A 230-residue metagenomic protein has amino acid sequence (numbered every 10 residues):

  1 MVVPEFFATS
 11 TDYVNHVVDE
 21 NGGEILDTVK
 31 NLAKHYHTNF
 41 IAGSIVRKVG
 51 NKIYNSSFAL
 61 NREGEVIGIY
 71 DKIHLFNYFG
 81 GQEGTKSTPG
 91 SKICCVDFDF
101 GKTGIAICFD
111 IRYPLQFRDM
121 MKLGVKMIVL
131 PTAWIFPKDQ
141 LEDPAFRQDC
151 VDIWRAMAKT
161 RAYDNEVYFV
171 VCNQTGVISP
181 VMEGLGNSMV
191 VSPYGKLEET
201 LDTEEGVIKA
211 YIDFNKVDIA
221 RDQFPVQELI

Functional and structural regions predicted by a protein language model:
M1-V18, P131-A133: Short, conserved active-site loops that position catalytic residues or coordinate cofactors/metal ions across diverse
V2, F40-A42, T103-I105: Hydrophobic faces of well-ordered beta-strands that scaffold small-molecule active sites in alpha/beta enzyme cores
V3, I69, T200: Short glycine-/small-residue motifs
G22-A42, R112-I208: CN hydrolase (nitrilase-like) catalytic-core segments centered on the catalytic cysteine and neighboring Lys/Glu
N31, K48-A156, F214, I219-L229: Active-site catalytic loop in hydrolytic enzyme cores
R47-V49, V177-I178: Short glycine/acidic-enriched loop and turn motifs that connect beta-strands
I208-F214: Exposed aromatic-hydrophobic patches
